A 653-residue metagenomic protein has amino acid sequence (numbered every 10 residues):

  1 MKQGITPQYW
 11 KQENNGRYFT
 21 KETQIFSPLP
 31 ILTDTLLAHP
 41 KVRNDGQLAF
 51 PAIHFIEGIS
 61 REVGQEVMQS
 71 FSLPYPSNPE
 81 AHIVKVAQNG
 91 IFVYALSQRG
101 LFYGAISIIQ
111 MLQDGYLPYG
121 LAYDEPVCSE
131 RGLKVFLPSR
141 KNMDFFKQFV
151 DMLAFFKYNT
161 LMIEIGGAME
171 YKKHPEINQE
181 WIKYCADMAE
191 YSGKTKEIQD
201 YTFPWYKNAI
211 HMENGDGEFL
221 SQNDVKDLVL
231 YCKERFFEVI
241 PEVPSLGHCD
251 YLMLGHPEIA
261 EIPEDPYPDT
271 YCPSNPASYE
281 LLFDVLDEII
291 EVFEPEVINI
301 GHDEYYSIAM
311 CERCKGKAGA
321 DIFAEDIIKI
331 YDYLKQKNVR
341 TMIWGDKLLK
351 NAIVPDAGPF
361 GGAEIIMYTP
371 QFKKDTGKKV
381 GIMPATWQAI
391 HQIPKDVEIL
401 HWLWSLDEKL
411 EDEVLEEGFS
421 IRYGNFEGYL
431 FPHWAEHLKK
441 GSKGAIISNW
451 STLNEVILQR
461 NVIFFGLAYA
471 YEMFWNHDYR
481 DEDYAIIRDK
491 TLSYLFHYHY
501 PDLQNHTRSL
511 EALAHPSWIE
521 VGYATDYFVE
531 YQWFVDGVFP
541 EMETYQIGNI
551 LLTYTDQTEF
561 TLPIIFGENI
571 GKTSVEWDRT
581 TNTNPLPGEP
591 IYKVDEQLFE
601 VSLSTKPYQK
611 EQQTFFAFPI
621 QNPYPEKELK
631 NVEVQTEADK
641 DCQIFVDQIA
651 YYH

Functional and structural regions predicted by a protein language model:
M1-D124, I343-A352, G358-Q388, K395 (+2 more regions): Acidic, contiguous N-terminal accessory segments
Q3, Q8, S77-K335, M342: Feature activates predominantly on carbohydrate-active enzymes
F136-P138, G166-A168, P244-H248, D303-Y305 (+4 more regions): Active-site beta-loop-alpha junctions enriched in small/polar residues
F149, H391, L406-H506: Flexible, acidic glycine-rich loops studded with aromatic residues
H174-G215, P355-W387, V594-F599: Charged, glycine/proline-rich intrinsically disordered loops and linkers
D269-F419: Active-site neighborhood of glycoside hydrolase catalytic domains
H506-P516, D526-V529, V535-E541, Q546-G548 (+2 more regions): Beta-sandwich interaction modules
